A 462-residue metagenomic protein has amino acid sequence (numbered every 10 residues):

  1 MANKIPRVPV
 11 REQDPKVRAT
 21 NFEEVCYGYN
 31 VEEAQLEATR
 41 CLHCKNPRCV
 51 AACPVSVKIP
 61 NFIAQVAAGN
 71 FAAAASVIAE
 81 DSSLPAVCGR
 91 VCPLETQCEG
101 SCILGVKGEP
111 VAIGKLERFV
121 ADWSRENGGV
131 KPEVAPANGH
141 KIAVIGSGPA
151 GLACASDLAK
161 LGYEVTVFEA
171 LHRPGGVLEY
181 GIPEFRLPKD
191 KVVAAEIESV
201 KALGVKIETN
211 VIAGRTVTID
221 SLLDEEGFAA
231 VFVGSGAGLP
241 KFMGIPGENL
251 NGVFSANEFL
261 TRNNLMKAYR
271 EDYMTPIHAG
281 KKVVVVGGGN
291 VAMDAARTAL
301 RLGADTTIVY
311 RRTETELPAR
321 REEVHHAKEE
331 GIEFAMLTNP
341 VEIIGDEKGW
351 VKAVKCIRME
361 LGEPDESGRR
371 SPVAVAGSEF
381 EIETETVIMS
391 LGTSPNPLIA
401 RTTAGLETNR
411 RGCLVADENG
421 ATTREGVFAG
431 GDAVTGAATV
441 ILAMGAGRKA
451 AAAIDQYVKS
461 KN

Functional and structural regions predicted by a protein language model:
R18-L36, V57-R90, K107-V134, N263-N264: Ferredoxin-type iron-sulfur electron-transfer modules in oxidoreductases and energy-metabolism complexes
T39-K58, S83-V106: Local cysteine-cluster metal-coordination motifs and their immediate loop/turn environment, predominantly Fe-S cluster
A73, P136, K141-I145, I197-I245 (+4 more regions): Feature captures the FAD/FMN-dependent oxidoreductase FAD-binding
V120-P136, V193-R215, P240-L302, T408-N419 (+1 more regions): Glycine-rich dinucleotide-binding loop and its adjacent helix/turn
H140-T166, A292-L300: N-terminal Rossmann-like FAD-binding beta1-loop-alpha1 element of flavoenzymes
E164-V167, L171-A202, I207-E208, A296-E342 (+1 more regions): Rossmann-like dinucleotide-binding cores of NAD(P)H-dependent redox enzymes
N249-G280, P364-A437: FAD-site-proximal beta/loop scaffold in flavoenzymes
A295, A433-K461: A conserved FAD-binding loop/helix module that cradles the flavin
